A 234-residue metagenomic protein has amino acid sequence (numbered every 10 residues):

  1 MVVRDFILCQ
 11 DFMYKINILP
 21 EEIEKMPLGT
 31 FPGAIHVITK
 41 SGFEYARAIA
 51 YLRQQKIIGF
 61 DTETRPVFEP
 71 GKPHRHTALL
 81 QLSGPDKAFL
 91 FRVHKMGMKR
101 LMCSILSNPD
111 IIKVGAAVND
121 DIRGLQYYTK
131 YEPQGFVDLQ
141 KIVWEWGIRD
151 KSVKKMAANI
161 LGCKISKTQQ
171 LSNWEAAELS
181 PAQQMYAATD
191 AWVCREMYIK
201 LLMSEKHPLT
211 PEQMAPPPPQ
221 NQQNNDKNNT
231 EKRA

Functional and structural regions predicted by a protein language model:
M1-I58, Y128, L139, W192 (+1 more regions): N-terminal accessory regions of nucleic-acid-interacting proteins
G33-G42, A46, R53-I57, V67-K167 (+2 more regions): Conserved DEDDh/DEDDy metal-dependent 3′-5′ exonuclease domain
E63: Metal-cofactor-dependent catalytic cores
